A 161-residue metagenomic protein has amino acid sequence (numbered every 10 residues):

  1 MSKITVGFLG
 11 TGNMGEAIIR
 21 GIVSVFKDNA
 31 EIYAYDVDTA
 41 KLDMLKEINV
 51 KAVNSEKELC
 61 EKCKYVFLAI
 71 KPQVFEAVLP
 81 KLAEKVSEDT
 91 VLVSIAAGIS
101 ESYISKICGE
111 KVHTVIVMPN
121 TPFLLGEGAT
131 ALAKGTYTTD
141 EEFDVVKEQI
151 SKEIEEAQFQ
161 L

Functional and structural regions predicted by a protein language model:
M1-E61, E127-G128: NAD(P)+-binding Rossmann beta1-loop-alpha1 motif at the extreme N-terminus of oxidoreductases
N29, S87-T90, E110-V112: A short helix->loop->beta-strand "cap" motif at the edges of active sites that frequently abuts
Y33, V115-A131: Active-site capping/gating segments
E56-K85, V91: Rossmann-like NAD(P)-binding element
T90-S105: Charged, glycine-enriched surface loops/patches that mediate electrostatic binding to polyanionic ligands
Y103-H113, A129-L161: Internal alpha-helical scaffold of NAD(P)-dependent oxidoreductase catalytic cores
